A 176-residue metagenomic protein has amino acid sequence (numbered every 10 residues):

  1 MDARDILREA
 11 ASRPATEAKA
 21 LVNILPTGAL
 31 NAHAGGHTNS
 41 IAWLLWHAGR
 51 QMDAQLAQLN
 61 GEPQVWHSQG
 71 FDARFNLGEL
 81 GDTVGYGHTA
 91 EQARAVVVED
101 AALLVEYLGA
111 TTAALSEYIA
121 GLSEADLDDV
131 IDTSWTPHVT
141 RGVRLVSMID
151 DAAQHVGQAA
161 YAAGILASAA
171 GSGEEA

Functional and structural regions predicted by a protein language model:
M1-R8: N-terminal export signals and maturation junctions of secreted/periplasmic proteins
A3, H37, D100-L104, R141: Residue-level recognition of alpha-helical structural elements
R8-S12, T16-K19, T27-G87, V130-A176: Short, contiguous alpha-helical
A11, A15-A18, V22, L108-L115: Hydrophobic alpha-helical core bundles mediating ligand binding, dimerization, or RNAP-core interactions
L25, G70, L122, D126: Residue-level signal for pocket-adjacent positions within structured domains
G78-L127: Acidic/histidine-rich alpha-helical segments that form the ligand environment of transition-metal centers
